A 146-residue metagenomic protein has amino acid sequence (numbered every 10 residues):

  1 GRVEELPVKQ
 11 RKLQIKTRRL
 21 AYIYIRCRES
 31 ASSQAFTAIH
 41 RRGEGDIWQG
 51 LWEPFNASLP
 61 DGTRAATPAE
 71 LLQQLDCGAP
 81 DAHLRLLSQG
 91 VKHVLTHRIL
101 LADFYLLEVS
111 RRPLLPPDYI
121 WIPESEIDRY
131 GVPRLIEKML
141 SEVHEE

Functional and structural regions predicted by a protein language model:
G1-E146: Intrinsically disordered, low-complexity, charged terminal extensions of DNA damage-control enzymes
